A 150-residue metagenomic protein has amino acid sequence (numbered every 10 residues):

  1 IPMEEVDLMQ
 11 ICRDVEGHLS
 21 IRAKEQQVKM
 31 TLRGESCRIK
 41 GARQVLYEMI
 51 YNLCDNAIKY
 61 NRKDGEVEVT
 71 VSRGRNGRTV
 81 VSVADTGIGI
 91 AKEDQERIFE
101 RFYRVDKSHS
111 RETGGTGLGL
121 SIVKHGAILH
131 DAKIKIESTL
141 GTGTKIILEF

Functional and structural regions predicted by a protein language model:
I1, G34, R38-G41: Conserved micro-motifs of the catalytic ATP-binding
P2-G17, R73: A conserved beta-strand-to-alpha-helix junction within the catalytic ATP-binding
R22-L32, C37: Short conserved segments within the C-terminal catalytic ATPase subdomain
A57-I58: Short helix-loop "hinge" at the ATP-lid/N-box region of the Bergerat-fold HATPase_c
D85: Acidic ATP/Mg2+-coordinating residue in the GHKL
I90-R104, K124: Short conserved segment of the HATPase_c
